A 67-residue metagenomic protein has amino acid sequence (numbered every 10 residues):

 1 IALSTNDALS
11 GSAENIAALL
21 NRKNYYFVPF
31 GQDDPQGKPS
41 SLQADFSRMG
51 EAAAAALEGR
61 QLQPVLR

Functional and structural regions predicted by a protein language model:
I1-N24: Conserved phosphate- and dinucleotide-binding cores of soluble alpha/beta proteins, encompassing both enzyme active
Y26-R67: Glycine-rich phosphate/pyrophosphate-binding loop and the adjoining helix
